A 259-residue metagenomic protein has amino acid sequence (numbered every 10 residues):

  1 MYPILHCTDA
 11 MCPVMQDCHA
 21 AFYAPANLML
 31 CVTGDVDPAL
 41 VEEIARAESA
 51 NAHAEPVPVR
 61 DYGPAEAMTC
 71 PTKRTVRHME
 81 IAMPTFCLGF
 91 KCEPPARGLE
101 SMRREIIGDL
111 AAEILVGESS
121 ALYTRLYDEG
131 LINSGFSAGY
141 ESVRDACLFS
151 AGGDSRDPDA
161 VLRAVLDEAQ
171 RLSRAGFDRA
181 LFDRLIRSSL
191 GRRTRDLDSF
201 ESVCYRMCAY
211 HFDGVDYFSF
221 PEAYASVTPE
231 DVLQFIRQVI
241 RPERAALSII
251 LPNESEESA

Functional and structural regions predicted by a protein language model:
M1-P58, R97, R103, S119 (+1 more regions): Charge-rich, well-structured scaffold segments of protease-associated domains
P56-A121: His/Glu-based metal-binding/catalytic segments typifying zinc-dependent metallopeptidases
